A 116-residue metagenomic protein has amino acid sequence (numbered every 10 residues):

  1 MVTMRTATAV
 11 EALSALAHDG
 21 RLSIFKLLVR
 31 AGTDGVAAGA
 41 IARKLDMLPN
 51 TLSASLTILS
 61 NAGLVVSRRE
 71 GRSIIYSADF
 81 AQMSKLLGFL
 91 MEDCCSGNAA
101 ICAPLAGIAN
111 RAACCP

Functional and structural regions predicted by a protein language model:
M1, A17, L22, L64-R68: General helical secondary-structure elements
M1-T8, V29-R30, F80, S84-P116: Amphipathic alpha-helical dimerization/coiled-coil segments that flank or bridge DNA-binding/regulatory modules
A7-T51, I74-Q82: N-terminal helix-turn-helix DNA-binding core of bacterial DNA-binding proteins
G20, G32-G35, G39, G63 (+4 more regions): Residue-identity detector for glycine
R43, S60-N61: Alpha-helical residues within the helix-turn-helix
S55: Residues within the DNA-recognition helix of helix-turn-helix
N61-E70, S77: Beta-hairpin "wing" of winged helix-turn-helix
